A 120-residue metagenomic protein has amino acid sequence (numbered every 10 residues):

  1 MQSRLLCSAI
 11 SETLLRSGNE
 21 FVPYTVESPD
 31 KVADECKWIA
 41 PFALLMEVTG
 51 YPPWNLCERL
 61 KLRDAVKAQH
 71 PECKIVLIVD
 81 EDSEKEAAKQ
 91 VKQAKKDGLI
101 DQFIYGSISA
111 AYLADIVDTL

Functional and structural regions predicted by a protein language model:
Q2, T25, V79-L120: Output/docking surface of receiver
R4-T25: Two-component/phosphorelay signaling modules centered on CheY-like receiver
S8, D34, A111: Alpha-helical elements of the RecA-like P-loop NTPase motor core of helicases
V26-A43, Y51-P53: Acidic, metal-coordinating helix/loop segments flanking the phosphotransfer/catalytic sites of two-component signaling
K37-I39, A65-E72: Conserved phosphotransfer cores of two-component systems
L44, I75, Q102-F103: Two-component signal transduction core modules
L44-Q69, V79-D82, A87-Q90: Conserved phosphotransfer microenvironments
